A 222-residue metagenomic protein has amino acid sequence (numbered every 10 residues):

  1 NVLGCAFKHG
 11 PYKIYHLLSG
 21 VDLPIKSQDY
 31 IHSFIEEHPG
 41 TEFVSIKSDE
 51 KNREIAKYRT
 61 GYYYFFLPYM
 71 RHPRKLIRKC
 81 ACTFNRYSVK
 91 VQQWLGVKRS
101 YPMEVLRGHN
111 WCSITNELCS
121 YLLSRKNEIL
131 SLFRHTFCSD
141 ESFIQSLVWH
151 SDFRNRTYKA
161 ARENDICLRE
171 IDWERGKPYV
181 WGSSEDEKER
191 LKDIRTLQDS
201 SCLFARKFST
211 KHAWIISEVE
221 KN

Functional and structural regions predicted by a protein language model:
N1-N222: ER/Golgi luminal nucleotide-sugar-dependent glycosyltransferases, focusing on the catalytic module
